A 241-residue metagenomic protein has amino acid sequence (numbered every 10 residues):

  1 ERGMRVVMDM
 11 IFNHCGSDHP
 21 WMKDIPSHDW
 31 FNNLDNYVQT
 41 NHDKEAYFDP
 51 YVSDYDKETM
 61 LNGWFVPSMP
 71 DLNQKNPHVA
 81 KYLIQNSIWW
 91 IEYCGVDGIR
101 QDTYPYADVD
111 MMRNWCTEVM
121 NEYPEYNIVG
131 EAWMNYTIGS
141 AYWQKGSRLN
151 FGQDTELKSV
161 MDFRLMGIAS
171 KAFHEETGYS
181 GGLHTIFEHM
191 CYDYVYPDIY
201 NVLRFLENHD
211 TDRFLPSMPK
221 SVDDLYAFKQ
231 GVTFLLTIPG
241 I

Functional and structural regions predicted by a protein language model:
E1, F65-A80, D97-Y106, M166-G181 (+1 more regions): The substrate-binding groove and active-site-proximal loops of carbohydrate-active enzymes, especially glycoside
E1-I88, Y93, N114-N121, I138-G139: Substrate-binding/active-site clefts of carbohydrate-active enzymes
G3, N13-H14, H19-D29, I88 (+4 more regions): Active-site-proximal helices and loops of the catalytic beta/alpha 8
V7-M8, R100, V129, F205: Generic enzyme active-site microenvironment
I84, M112, F228-V232: Short, hydrophobic/amphipathic alpha-helical packing segments that form internal helix faces or helix-helix interfaces
C94-G95, F205: Short loop/turn motifs at secondary-structure junctions
G95-V96, G240: A structural motif
G182-I241: Substrate-binding clefts and catalytic carboxylate motifs of secreted carbohydrate-active enzymes
